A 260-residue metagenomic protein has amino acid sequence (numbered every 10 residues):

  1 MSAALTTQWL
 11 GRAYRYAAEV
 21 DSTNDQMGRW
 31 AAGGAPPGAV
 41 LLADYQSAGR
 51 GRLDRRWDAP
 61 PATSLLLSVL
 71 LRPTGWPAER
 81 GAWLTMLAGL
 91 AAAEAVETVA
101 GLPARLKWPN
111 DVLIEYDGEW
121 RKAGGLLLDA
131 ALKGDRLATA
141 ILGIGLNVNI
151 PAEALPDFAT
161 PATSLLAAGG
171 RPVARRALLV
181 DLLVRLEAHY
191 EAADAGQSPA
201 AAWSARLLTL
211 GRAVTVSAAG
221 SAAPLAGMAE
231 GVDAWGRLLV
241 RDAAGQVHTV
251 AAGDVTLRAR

Functional and structural regions predicted by a protein language model:
M1-T98, G118-W120, V247: N-terminal lobe of the biotin/lipoate ligase/transferase fold
A18, L106-W108: Short loop/edge segments at beta-strand edges and connector loops that shape dinucleotide/nucleotide cofactor-binding
P77-A78, W83-A104, I114-R260: Long, positively charged amphipathic alpha-helical accessory segments at protein N-termini or as interdomain linkers
